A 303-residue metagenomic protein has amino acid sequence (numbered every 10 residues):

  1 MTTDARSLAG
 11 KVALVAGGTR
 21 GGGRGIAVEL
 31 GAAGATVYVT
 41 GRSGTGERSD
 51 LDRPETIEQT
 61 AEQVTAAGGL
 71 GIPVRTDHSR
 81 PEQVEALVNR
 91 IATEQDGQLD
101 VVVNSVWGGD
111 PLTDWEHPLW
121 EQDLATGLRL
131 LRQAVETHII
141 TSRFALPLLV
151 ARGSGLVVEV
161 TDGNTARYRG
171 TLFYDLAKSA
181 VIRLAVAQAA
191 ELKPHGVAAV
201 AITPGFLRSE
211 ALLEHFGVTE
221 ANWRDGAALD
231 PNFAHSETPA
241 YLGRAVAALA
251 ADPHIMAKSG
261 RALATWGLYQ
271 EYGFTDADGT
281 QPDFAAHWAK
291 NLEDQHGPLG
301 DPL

Functional and structural regions predicted by a protein language model:
A5-G44: Canonical Rossmann dinucleotide-binding motif of NAD(H)/NADP(H)-dependent dehydrogenases/reductases, specifically
K11, G69-L70, G97-L99, L149-G163 (+2 more regions): Active-site loop of short-chain dehydrogenase/reductase
P54-E58, R75-L87, L124: The beta1-alpha1 cofactor-binding region of Rossmann-like NAD(H)/NADP(H)-dependent oxidoreductases
A67-L70, R90-V106, D110, D123 (+1 more regions): A glycine-rich helix->loop->beta "capping" turn within Rossmann-like NAD(P)(H)-dependent oxidoreductase domains
G108-L112, W120-T126, L130, V150 (+2 more regions): Catalytic loop of short-chain dehydrogenase/reductase
S142-R143, V186: A short, exposed helix-loop element centered on a Lys and neighboring polar residues
A201, A221-L303: C-terminal helical subdomain
